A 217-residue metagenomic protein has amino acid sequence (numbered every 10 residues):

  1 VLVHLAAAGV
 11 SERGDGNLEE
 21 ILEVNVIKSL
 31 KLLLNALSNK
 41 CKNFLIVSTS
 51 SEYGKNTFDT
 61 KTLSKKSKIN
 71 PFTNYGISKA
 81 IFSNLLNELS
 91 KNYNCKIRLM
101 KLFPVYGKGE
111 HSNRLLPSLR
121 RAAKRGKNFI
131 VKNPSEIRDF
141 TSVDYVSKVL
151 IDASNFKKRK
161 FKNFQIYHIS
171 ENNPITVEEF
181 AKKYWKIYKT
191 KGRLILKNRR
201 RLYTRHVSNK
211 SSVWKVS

Functional and structural regions predicted by a protein language model:
V1-V24: NAD(P)H-binding glycine-rich loop region in Rossmannoid oxidoreductase-like domains and their noncatalytic homologs
L2-A8, F44-S50, M100-L102: SDR active-site strand-loop-helix element
E12-E20, K55-K61, H111-S112: Conserved catalytic-core motifs of eukaryotic protein kinase domains, centered on the activation segment
G16, E20-K31, I69, T73 (+1 more regions): Glycine-rich NAD(P)-binding loop of the Rossmann-fold in SDR/ketoreductase-type enzymes
L30-N74: Conserved Rossmann-fold NAD(P)-dependent oxidoreductase catalytic core, especially the SDR/UDP-sugar
Y53-G54, N70-N74, R98-L115: Flexible, glycine-rich beta-alpha linker
F58, N70-R98, A123-K124: Active-site Tyr-X1-5-Lys
A123-S217: C-terminal substrate-binding subdomain of Rossmann-fold SDR/epimerase-dehydratase oxidoreductases
